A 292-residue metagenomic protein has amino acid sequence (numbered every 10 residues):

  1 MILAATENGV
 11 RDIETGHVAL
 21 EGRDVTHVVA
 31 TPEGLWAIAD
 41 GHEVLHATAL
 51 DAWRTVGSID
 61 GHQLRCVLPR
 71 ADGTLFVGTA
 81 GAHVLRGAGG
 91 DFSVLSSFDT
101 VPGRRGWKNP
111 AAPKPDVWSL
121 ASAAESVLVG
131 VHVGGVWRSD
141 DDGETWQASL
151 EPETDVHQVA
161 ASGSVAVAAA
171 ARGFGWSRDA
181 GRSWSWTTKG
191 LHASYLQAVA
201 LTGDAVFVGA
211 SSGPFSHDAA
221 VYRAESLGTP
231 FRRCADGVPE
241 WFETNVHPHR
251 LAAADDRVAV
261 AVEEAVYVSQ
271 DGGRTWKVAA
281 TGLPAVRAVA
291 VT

Functional and structural regions predicted by a protein language model:
M1-T292: Extracellular glycan-interacting surfaces
